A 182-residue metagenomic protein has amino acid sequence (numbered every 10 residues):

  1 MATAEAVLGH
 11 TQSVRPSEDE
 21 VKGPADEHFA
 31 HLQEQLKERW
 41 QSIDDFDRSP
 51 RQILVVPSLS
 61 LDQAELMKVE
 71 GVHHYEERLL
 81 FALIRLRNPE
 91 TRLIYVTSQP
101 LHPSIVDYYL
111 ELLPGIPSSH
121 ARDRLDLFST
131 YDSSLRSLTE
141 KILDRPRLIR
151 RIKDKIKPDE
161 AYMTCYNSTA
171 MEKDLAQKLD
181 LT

Functional and structural regions predicted by a protein language model:
A2-T182: ATP-binding N-terminal substructure of ATP-dependent carboxylate-amine bond-forming enzymes
